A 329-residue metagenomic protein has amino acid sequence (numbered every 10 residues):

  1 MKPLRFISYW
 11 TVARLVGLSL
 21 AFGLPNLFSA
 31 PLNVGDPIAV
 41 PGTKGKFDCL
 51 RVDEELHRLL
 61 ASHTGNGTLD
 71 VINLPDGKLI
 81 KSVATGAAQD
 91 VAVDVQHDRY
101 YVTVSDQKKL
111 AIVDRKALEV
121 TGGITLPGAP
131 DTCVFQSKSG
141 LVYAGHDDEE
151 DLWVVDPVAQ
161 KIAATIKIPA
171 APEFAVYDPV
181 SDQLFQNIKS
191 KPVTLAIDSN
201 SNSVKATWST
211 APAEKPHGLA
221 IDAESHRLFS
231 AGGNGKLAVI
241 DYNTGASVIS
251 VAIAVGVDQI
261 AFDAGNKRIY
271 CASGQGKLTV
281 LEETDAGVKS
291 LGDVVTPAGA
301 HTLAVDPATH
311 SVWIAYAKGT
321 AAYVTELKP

Functional and structural regions predicted by a protein language model:
M1-W10: N-terminal secretory signal peptides that target proteins for export/translocation
K2, S19, I240-D241: Alpha-helix initiation/capping motif
F6, L15, K116-A117: Positively charged, low-complexity intrinsically disordered regions
S8, S19-L20, V40, D76: A general, composition-driven signal for non-globular sequence regions
W10-N26: Bacterial N-terminal signal peptides
P25-P329: Predominantly soluble domains enriched in secretory-pathway, periplasmic, or organellar proteins
